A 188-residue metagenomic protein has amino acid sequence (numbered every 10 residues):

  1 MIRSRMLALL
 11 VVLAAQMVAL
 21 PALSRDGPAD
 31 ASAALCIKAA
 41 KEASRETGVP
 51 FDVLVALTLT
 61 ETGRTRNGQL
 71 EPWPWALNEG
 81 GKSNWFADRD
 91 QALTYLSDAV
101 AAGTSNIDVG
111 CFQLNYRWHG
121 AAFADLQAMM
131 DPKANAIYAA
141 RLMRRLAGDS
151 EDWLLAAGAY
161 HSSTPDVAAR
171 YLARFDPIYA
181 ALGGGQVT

Functional and structural regions predicted by a protein language model:
M1-L10: Bacterial N-terminal signal peptides that target proteins for export
L23-T188: Catalytic glycan-binding domains that act on GlcNAc-containing polysaccharides
